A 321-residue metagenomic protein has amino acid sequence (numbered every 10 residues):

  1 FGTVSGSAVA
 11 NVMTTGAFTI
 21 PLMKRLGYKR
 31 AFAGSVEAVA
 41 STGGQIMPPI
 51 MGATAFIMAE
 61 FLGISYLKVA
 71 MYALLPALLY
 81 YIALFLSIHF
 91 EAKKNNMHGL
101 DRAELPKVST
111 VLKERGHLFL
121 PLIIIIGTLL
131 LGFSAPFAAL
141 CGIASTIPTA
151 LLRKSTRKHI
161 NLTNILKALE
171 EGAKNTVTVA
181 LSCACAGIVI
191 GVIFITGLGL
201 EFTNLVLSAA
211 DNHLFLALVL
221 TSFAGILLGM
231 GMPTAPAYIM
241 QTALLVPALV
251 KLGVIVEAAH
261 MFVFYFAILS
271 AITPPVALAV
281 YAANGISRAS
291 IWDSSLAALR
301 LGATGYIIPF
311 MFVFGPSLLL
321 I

Functional and structural regions predicted by a protein language model:
F1, A33-A55, M71-S87, Y265-T273 (+1 more regions): Membrane-embedded alpha-helical segments of transport systems, primarily multispan ion/solute transporters
F1-G44, T54, T234-F266, L278-D293 (+1 more regions): Hydrophobic transmembrane alpha-helices that form the pore/transport pathway of multi-pass ion and small-solute
L26-F32, K113-F119, A173-V179, L205-S222 (+1 more regions): Membrane-interfacial loop-to-helix junctions in multi-pass transporters
T42, A53, I57-F61, L122-L130 (+4 more regions): Alpha-helical transmembrane segments of multipass membrane proteins
A59-L75, P247-A258: Helix-coil boundary and interhelical linker segments in multi-pass alpha-helical membrane proteins
L62, I193-A209, P316-I321: Membrane-interface helix termini and inter-helical loops of multi-pass transporters
M71-N175, L278-I321: Long, contiguous bundles of hydrophobic transmembrane helices that form the permeation core of multi-pass
P136, T163-L200, L214, L218-L227 (+1 more regions): Core transmembrane alpha-helical segments of multi-pass membrane transporters/permeases
